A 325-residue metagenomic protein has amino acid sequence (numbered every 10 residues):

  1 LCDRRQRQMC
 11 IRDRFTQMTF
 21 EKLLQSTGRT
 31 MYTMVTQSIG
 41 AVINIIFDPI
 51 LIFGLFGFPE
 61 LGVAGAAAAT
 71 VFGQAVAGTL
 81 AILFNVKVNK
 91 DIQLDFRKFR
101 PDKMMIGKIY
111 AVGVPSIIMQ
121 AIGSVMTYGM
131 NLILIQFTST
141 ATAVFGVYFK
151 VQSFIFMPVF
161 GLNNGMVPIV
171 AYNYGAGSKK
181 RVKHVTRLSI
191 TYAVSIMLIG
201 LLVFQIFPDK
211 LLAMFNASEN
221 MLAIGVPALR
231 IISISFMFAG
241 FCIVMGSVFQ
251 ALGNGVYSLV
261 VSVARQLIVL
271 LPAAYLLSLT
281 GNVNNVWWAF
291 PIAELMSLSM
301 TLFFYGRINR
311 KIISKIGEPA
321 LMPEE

Functional and structural regions predicted by a protein language model:
L1-I11: Single conserved hydrophobic/aromatic residue that forms the stacking wall/gate of nucleotide- or nucleobase-binding
R14-T33, V144-L202, I206-P208, A239-V261: Small-residue-rich hydrophobic transmembrane alpha-helices
T36-I50, F58-N89, N284-R307: Hydrophobic alpha-helical transmembrane segments
G40, G73-A77, A81, N85 (+1 more regions): Transmembrane helical elements of multi-pass membrane transporters/channels
G40-V42, V71-G78, S124, K150-S153 (+5 more regions): Residue-level recognition of pore/gate-forming positions within transmembrane alpha-helices of multi-pass
I45, P49-F53, G78-V86, Y128 (+5 more regions): Membrane-embedded alpha-helical segments of multi-pass transporters/permeases
I50-L61, A121-F154, Y172, K210-E219 (+1 more regions): Helix-terminus/linker motif at the lipid-water interface of multi-pass membrane proteins
A67, I82-G123, K311-E325: Interhelical loop/hinge segments that connect adjacent transmembrane helices in multipass membrane
